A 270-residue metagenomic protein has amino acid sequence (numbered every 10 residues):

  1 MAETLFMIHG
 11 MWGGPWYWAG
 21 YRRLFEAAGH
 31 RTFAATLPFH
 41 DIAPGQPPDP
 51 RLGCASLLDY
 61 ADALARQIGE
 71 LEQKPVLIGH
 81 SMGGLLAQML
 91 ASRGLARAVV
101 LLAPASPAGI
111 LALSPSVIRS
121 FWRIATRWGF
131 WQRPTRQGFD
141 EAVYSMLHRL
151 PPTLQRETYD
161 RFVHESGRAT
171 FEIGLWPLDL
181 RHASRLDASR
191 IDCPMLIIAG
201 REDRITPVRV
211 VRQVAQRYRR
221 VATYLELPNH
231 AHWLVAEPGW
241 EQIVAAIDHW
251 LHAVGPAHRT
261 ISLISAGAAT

Functional and structural regions predicted by a protein language model:
G10-G13, S81, R201: Active-site glycine-rich loops that stabilize anionic/oxyanionic intermediates across multiple enzyme folds
E26-P48: Conserved alpha/beta-hydrolase
I78-G83, A87: Gly/Ala-rich beta-loop-alpha elbow adjacent to hydrolase catalytic centers
L95-Q132, A169-L178: Flexible "cap/lid" loop of the alpha/beta hydrolase fold
R133-C193: Alpha/beta-hydrolase
I191, I197-A199, D203: Short beta-strand/loop motif that positions the catalytic acidic residue of the alpha/beta-hydrolase fold
R204-V210: Conserved alpha/beta-hydrolase "acid-adjacent" motif
V221-T270: Catalytic active-site module of serine/aspartate enzymes centered on a nucleophile-bearing elbow/loop
